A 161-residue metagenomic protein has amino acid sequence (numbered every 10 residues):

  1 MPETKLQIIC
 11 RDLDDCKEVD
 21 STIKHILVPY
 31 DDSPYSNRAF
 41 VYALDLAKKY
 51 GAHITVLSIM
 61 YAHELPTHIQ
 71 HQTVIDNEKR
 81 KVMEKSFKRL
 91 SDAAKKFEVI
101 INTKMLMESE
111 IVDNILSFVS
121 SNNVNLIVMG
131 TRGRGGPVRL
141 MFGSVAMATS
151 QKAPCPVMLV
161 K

Functional and structural regions predicted by a protein language model:
M1-K17, S21, D92-I127: Structural beta-alpha unit
M1-N37, K152-K161: Intrinsically disordered or low-complexity boundary/linker segments at protein termini and domain junctions
P2-C16, S58-K85: Acidic, proline/glycine-rich short linear motifs
C16-Q70, K95: Small/aliphatic-rich secondary-structure junction motif
T55-L57, N102-L106, M158: General small-molecule cofactor/ligand-binding pocket signal
I59, G130-R132, K161: Short secondary-structure boundary segments
H71-I75, S120-N122, V145-A146: Short, hinge-like loop/turn segments at secondary-structure boundaries
L126-K152: Glycine-rich, Arg-bearing micro-motifs that act as flexible, cationic patches
